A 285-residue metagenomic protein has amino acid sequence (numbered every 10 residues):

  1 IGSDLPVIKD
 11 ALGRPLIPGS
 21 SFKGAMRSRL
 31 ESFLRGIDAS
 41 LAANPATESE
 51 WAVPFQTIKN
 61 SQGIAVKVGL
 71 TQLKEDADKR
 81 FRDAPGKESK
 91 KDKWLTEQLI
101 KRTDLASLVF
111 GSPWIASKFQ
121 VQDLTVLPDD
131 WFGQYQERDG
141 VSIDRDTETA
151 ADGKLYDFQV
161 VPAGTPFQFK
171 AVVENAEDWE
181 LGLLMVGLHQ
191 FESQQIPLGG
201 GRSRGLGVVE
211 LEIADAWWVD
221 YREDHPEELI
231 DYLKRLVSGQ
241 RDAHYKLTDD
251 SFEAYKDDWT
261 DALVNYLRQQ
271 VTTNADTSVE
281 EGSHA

Functional and structural regions predicted by a protein language model:
I1-V141, R145-A285: RNA-binding basic/glycine-rich loop and surface signature characteristic of RAMP-family CRISPR effectors
